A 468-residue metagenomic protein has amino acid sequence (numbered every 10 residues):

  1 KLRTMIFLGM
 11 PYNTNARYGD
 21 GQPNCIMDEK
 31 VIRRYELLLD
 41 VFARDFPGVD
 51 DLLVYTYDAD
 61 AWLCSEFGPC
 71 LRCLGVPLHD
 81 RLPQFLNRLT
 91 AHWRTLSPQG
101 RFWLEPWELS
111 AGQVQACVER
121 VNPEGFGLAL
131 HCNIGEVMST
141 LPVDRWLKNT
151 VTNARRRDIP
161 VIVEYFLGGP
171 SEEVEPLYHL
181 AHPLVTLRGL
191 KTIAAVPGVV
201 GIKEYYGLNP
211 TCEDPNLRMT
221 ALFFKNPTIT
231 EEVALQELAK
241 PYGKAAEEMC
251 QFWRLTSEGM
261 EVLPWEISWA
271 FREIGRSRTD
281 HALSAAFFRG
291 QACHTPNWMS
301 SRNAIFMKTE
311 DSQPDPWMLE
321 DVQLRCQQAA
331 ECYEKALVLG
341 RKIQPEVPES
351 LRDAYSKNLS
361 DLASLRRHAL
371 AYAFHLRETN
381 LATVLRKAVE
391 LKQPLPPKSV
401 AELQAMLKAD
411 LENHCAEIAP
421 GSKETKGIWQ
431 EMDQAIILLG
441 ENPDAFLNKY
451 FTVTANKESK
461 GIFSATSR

Functional and structural regions predicted by a protein language model:
K1-M5, G9, Q22-E248, K423: Catalytic-core regions of glycoside hydrolase
L222-R468: Catalytic domains of carbohydrate-active enzymes that cleave complex glycans
